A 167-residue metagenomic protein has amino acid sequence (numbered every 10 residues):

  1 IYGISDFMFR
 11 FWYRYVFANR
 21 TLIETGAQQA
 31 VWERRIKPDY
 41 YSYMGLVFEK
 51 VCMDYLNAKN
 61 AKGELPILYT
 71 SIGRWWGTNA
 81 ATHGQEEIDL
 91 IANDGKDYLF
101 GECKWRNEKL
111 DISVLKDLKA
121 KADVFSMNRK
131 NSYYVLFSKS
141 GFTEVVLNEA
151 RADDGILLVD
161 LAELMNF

Functional and structural regions predicted by a protein language model:
Y2-F167: A cross-kingdom feature that marks ATP-driven nucleic-acid transaction machinery
